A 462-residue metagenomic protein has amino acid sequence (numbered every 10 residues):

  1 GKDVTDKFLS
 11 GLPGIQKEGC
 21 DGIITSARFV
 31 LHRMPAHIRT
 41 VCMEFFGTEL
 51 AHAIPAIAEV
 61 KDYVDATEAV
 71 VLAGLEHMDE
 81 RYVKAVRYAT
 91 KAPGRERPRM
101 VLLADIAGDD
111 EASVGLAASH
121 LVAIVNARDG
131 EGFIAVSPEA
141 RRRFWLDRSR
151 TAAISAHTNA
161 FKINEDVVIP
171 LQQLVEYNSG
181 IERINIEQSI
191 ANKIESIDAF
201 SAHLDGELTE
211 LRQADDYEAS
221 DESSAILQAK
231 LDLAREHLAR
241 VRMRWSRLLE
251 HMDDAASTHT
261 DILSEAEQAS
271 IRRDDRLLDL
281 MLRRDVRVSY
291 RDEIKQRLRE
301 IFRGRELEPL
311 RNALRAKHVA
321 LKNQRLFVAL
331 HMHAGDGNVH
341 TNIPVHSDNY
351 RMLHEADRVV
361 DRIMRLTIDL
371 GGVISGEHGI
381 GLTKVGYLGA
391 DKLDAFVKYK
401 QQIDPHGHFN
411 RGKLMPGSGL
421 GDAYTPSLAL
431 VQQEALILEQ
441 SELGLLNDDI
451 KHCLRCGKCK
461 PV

Functional and structural regions predicted by a protein language model:
G1-A58, H408-G412, G421, T425-A429 (+2 more regions): FAD-binding subdomain of flavoenzyme oxidoreductases
G1-P13, G22, I124-V125, D129-G132 (+7 more regions): Intein/HINT protein-splicing elements and their conserved insertion hotspots or analogous self-processing inserts
K17, I23-H354: C-terminal substrate-recognition/cap domain of FAD-linked oxidoreductases
A118, A356-V360, L393-F396: Amphipathic alpha-helical segments in well-structured domains
N126, T367-I368: Anion (oxyanion) recognition and catalysis
A160, V373, G379-T383, L388-V462: Ferredoxin-type iron-sulfur electron-transfer modules and their immediate structural context
R351-L366: Catalytic phosphate/nucleotide-handling subdomain of diverse soluble enzymes
